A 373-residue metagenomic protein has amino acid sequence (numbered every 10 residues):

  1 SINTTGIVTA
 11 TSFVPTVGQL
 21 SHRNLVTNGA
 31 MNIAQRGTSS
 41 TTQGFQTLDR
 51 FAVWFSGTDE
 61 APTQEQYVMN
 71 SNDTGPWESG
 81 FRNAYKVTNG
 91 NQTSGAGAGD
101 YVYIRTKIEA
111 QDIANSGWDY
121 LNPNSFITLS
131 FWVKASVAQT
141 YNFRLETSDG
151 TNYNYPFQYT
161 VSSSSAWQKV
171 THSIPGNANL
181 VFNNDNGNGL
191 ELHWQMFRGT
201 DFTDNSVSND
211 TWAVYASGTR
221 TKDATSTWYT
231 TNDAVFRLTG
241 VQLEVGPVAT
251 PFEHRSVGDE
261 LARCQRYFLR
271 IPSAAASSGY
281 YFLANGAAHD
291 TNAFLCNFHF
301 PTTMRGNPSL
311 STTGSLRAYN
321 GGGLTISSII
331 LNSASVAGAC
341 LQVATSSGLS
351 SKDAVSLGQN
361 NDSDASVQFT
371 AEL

Functional and structural regions predicted by a protein language model:
S1-N24, E244-F252: Intrinsic low-complexity, repeat-rich intrinsically disordered segments enriched in small/flexible residues
G18, D223-W228, E244-I271: Extended recognition patches within non-cytosolic domains
S21-V102: Aromatic (Trp/Tyr/Phe) and Gly/Pro-enriched flexible surface segments
N24, A98-D100, I104-L129, S163-S164 (+1 more regions): Extracellular/lumenal carbohydrate-interaction signature centered on repeated Trp-anchored short motifs
M31, H172, T239-L243: Extracellular beta-strand elements of beta-rich domains used for carbohydrate recognition/degradation or cell-matrix
T140, Y153-Y155, R270-S277, L283-L373: Phosphate/adenylate-binding glycine loop and adjacent helical scaffold
N152-F182: Extracellular carbohydrate recognition and processing domains and analogous Trp-centered ligand-binding platforms
T171-A234: Extracellular beta-strand ligand-recognition surfaces/modules
